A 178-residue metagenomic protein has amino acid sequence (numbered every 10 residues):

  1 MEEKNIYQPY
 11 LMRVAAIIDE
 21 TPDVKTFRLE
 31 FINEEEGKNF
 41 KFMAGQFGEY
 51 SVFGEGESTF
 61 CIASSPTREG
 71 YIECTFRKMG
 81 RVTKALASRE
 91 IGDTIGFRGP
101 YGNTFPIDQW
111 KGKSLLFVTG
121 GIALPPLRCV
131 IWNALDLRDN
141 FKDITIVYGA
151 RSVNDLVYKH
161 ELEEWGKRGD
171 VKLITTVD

Functional and structural regions predicted by a protein language model:
E2-D93, A150-S152, D178: Ferredoxin-reductase
N5, R81-D178: FNR/FR-type flavoprotein reductase catalytic core
